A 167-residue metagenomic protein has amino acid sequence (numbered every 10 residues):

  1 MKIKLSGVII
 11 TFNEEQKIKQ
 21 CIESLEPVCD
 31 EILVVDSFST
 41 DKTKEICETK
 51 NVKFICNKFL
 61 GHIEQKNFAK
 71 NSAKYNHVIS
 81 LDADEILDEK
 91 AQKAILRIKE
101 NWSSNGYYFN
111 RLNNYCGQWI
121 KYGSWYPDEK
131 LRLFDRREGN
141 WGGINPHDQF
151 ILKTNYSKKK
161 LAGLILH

Functional and structural regions predicted by a protein language model:
M1-S24: N-proximal low-complexity "stem/linker" segments adjacent to membrane-targeting elements
I3, I9, F38, K58-I63: Catalytic phosphate/metal-binding cores of nucleic-acid and nucleotide-processing enzymes, i.e., regions that mediate
K19, D41-K50, K90-A91: Acidic helix N-cap motif at the loop->helix transition within catalytic regions of sugar-transfer enzymes
E23-I32: Short, acidic, metal-binding catalytic loop of nucleotide-sugar glycosyltransferases
S24, D36-E45, D82: A conserved acidic beta->alpha catalytic loop
D30, K44-S72: Conserved donor nucleotide-binding strand/loop of the catalytic core
E64-K70, Y75-L81, D88-H167: Catalytic-site signature of metal-activated, phosphate-bearing donor transferases, centered on the GT-A/GT-A-like
